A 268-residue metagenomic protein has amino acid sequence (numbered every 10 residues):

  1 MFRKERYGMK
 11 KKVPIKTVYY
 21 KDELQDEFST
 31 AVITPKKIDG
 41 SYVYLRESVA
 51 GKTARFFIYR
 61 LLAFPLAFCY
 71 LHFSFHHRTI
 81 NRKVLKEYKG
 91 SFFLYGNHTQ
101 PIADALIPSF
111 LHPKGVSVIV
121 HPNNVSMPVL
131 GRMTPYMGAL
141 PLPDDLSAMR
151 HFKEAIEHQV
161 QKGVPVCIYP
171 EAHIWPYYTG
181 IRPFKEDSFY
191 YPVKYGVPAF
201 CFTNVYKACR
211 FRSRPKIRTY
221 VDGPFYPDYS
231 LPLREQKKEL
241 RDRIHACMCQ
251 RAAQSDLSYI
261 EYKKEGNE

Functional and structural regions predicted by a protein language model:
F2-I38, K153-E268: Non-catalytic C-terminal accessory region of glycerolipid acyltransferases and related lyso-lipid remodeling enzymes
F2-Y95, A103-I107, G131, K216 (+2 more regions): Membrane-anchoring hydrophobic helices of lipid-metabolizing enzymes
I58-L62, S147-A148, Q236, L240: Soluble or luminal CAZymes and related metallo-dependent hydrolases
F75, H98, D145-R150, I181-R182: A conditional alpha-helix N-cap/helix-loop micro-motif detector
T79, V118, A139-P141, A199 (+1 more regions): Conserved beta-strand scaffold positions in the cores of enzyme catalytic domains, especially in NTP/NDP-utilizing
T79-R82, M127, M149-K153: Structural motif corresponding to alpha-helix initiation and N-cap regions
Y88-L146: Catalytic core of membrane glycerolipid acyltransferases/transacylases, capturing the structured, soluble-facing
